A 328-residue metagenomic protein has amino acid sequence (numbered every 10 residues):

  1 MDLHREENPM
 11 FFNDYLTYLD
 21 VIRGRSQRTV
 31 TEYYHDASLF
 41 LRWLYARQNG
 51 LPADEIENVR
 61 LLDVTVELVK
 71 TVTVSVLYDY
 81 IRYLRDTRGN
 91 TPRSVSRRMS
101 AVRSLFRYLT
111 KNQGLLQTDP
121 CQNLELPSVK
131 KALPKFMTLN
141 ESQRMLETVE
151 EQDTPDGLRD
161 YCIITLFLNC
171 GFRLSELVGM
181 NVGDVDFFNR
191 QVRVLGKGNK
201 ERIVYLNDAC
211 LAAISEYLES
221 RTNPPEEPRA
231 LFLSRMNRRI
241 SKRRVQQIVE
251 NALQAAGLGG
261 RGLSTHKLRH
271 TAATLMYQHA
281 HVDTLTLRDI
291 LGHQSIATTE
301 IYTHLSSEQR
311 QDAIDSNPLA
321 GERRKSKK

Functional and structural regions predicted by a protein language model:
M1-K328: Conserved catalytic core of the tyrosine transesterase superfamily
